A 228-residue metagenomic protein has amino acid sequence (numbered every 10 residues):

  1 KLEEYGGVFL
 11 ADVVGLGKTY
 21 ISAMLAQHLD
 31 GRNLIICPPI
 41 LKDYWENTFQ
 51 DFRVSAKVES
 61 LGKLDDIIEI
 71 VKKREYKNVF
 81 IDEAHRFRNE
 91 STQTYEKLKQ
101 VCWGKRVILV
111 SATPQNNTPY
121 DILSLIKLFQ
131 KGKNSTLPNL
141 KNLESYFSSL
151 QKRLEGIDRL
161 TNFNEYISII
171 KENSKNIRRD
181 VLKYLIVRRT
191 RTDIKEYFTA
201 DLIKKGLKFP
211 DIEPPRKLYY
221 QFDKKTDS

Functional and structural regions predicted by a protein language model:
K1-S145: ASCE P-loop NTPase motor core, strongest for the SF2 helicase catalytic module
L61-E75, E83-F87, S91-G104, L109 (+1 more regions): Inter-lobe coupling linker of SF2 helicases/translocases
